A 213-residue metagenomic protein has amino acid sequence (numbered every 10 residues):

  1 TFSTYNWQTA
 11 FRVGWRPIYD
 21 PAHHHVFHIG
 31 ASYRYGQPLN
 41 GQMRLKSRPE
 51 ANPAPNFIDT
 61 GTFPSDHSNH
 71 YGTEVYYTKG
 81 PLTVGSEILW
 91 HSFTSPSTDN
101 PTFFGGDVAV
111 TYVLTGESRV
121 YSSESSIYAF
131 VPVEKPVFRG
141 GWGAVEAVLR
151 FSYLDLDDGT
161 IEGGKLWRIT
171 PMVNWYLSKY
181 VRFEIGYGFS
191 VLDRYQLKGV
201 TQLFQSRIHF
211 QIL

Functional and structural regions predicted by a protein language model:
T1, G36-P38, H91-P96, L154-G159 (+1 more regions): Sequence/structural signature of outer-membrane beta-barrel proteins
S3-T9, H67-Y71, P101-G106, G143 (+2 more regions): Residues that define the transmembrane beta-barrel architecture of outer-membrane proteins
W7-T102: Surface-exposed beta-loop-beta
F11-V13, G106-S118, V200-L213: Outer-membrane beta-barrel "beta-signal"
W15-P17, Y77-K79, W90, Y112-L114 (+3 more regions): Residue-level signature of outer-membrane beta-barrel architecture
D20-A22, P81-V84, E117-V120, W175 (+1 more regions): Repeated loop/turn-to-beta-strand initiation elements of outer-membrane beta-barrel proteins
I29-Y35, S86-W90, Y112, A147-Y153 (+1 more regions): Transmembrane beta-barrel strands of outer-membrane/channel proteins
M43-D59, V120-Y176, E184: Outer membrane beta-barrel transmembrane domains
